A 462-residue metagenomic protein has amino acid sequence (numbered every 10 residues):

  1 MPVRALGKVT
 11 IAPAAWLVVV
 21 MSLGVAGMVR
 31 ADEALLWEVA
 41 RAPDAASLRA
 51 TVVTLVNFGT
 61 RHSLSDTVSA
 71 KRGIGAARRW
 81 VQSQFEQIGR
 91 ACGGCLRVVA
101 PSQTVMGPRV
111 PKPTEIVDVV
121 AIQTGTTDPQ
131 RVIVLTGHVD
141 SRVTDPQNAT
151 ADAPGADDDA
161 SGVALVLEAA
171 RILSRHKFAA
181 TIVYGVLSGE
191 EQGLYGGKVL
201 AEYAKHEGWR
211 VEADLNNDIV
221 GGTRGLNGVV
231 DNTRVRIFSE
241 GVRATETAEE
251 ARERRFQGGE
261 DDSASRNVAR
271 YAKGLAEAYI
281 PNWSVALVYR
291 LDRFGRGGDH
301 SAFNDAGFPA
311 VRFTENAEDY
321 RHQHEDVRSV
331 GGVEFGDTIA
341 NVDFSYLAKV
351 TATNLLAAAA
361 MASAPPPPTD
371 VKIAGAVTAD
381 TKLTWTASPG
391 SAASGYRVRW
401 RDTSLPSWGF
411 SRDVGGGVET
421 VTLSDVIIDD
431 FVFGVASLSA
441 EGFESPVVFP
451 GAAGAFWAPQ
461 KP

Functional and structural regions predicted by a protein language model:
V39, S47-T124: A non-catalytic alpha/beta surface segment that caps or lines the substrate-entry region of metallo-dependent hydrolase
V56, V220-F238, L287-P365: Active-site-adjacent mobile loop/cap segments within catalytic or ligand-binding domains
L135, D140-S141, D145-L194, N354: Alpha-helical metal-binding/catalytic segments enriched in His/Glu/Asp
L187-S301, A306, A310: Metal-dependent peptidase/peptidase-like ectodomains
A379-A392: Conserved aromatic anchor
A392-D413: Extracellular low-complexity, O-glycosylation-prone stalks/linkers
L423-E444: Beta-strand-rich modules
A440-P462: Extracellular fibronectin type III
